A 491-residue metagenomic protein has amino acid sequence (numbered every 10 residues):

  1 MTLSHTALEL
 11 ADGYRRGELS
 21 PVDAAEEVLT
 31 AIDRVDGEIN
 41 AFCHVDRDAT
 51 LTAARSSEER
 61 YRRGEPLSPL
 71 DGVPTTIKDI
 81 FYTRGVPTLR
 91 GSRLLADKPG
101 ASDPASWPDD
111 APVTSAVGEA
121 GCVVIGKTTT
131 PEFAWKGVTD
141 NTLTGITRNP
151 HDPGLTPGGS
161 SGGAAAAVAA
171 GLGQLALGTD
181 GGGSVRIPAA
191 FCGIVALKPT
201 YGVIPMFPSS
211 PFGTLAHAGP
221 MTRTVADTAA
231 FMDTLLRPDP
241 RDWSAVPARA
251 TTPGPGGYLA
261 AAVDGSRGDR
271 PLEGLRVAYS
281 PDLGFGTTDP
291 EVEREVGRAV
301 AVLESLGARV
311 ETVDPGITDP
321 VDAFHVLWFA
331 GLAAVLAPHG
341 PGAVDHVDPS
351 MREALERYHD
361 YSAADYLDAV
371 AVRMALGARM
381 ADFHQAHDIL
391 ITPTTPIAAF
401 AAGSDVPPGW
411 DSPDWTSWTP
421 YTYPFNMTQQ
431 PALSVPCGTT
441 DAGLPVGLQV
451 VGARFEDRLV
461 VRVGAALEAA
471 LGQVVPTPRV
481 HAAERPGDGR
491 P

Functional and structural regions predicted by a protein language model:
M1-T52, R62, S305-L306, V475-P491: An N-terminal boundary/leader segment
L8-R15, T30, V263-G265, P320-V321 (+2 more regions): Serine-dependent amide/ester hydrolase catalytic core
P21-E26, R55, G257, T288-D314 (+2 more regions): Acyltransferase
T50-T52, R60-T142: Acidic/His- and Gly-rich active-site-bordering loop/insert found across diverse amide/peptide-bond hydrolases
D71-R93, G268-S280, F329-A381, P393 (+1 more regions): Short helix-loop capping/hinge segments that flank enzyme active sites or metal/cofactor-binding pockets
S102, W107-P238, N426-G447: Short glycine/serine-rich loop segments
K198-R294, A469-P491: A short helix-breaking turn/cap at a secondary-structure junction
P220, L444-A453, V460-G464: Short, well-ordered beta-strand elements
